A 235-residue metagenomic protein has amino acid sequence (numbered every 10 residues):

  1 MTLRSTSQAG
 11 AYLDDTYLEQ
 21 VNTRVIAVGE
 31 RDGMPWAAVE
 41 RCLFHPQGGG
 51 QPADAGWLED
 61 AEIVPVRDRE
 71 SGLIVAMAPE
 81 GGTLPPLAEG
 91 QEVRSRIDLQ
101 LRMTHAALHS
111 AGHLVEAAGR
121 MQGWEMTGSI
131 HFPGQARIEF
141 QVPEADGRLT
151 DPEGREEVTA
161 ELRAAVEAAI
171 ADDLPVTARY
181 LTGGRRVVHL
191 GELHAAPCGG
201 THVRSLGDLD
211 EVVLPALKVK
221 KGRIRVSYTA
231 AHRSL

Functional and structural regions predicted by a protein language model:
M1-L235: Active-/binding-site microenvironments in catalytic and ligand-binding cores
